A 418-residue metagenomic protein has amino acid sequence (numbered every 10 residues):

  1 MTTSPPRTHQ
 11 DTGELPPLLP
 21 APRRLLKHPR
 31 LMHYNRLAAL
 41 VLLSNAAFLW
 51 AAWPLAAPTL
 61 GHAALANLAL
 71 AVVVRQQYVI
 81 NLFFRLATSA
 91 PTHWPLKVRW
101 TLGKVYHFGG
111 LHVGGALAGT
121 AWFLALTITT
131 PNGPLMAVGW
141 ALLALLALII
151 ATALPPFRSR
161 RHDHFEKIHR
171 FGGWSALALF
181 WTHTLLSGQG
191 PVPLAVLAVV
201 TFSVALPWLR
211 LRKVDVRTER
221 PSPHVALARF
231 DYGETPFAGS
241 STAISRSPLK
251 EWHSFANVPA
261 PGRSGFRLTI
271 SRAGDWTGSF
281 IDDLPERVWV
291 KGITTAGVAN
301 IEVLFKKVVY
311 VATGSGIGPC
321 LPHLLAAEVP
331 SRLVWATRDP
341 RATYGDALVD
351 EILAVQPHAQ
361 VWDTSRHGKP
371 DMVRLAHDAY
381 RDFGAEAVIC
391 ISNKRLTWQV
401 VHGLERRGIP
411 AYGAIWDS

Functional and structural regions predicted by a protein language model:
M1-S418: FNR-like FAD-binding dehydrogenase module
